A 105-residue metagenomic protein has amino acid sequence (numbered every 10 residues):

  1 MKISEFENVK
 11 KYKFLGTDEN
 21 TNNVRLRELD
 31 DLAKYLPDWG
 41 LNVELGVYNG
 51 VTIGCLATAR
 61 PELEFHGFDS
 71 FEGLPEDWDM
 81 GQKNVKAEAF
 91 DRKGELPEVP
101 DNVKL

Functional and structural regions predicted by a protein language model:
K2-L15, E19, D30, K34-L105: S-adenosylmethionine/decaboxylated-SAM
V24-E28: N-terminal pre-P-loop "Q-motif" helix
